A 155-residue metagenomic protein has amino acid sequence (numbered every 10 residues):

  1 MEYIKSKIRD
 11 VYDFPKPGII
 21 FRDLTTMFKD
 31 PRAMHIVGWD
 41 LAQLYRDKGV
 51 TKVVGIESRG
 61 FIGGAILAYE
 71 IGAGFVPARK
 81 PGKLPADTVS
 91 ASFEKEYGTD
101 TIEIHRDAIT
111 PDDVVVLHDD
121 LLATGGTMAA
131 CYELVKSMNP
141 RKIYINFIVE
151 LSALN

Functional and structural regions predicted by a protein language model:
M1-N155: PRPP-associated nucleotide enzymes
